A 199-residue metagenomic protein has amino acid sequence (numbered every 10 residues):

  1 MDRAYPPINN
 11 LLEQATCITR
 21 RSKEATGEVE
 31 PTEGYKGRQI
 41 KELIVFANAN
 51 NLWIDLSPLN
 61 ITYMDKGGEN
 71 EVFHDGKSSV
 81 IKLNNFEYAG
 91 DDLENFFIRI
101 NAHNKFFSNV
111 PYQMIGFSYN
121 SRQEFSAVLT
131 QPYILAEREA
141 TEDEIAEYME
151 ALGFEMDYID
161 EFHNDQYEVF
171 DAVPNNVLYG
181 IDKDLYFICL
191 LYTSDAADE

Functional and structural regions predicted by a protein language model:
M1-I40, I115, Y119, E139-E144: Phosphate/pyrophosphate-binding loops and the adjoining catalytic core of nucleotide-dependent enzymes
C17-G76: ATP-binding glycine-rich phosphate-binding loop
G68-I98: ATP-binding glycine-rich loop module of kinase domains
V80-F86, P132-I134, C189-L191: Active-site ExK catalytic segment of metal-dependent nucleases
Q113-F154: Conserved structural core of kinase catalytic domains
D171, N175-L178: Catalytic-loop signature of eukaryotic-like protein kinases
D182-Y186: Conserved protein kinase catalytic/activation segment
Y192-A197: Conserved small/polar residues in nucleotide/adenosyl-binding loops
